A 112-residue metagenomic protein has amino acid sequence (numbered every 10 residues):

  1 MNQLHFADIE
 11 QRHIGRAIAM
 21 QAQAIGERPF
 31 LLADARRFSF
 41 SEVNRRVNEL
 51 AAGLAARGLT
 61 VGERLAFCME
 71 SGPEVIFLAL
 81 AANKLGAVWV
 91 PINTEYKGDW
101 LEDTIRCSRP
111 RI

Functional and structural regions predicted by a protein language model:
M1-L4: Short, contiguous pre-domain boundary segments
F6-E10, E27-L80, K97-E102, R106: Conserved AMP-binding/adenylate-forming core of the ANL superfamily
H13, A17-I18, W100: Hydrophobic alpha-helical segments typical of transmembrane helices and their membrane-interface/capping positions
M20-G26: Flexible acidic/glycine-rich loop/turn elements at helix↔coil and beta-strand↔loop transitions within catalytic cores
G86: Structured binding elements
I92-N93: Short beta->alpha connector loops at strand-helix junctions that form conserved, small/polar/Pro-enriched
C107-R111: Active-site charged/polar residues at nucleotide-handling catalytic sites that mediate phosphoryl, nucleotidyl
